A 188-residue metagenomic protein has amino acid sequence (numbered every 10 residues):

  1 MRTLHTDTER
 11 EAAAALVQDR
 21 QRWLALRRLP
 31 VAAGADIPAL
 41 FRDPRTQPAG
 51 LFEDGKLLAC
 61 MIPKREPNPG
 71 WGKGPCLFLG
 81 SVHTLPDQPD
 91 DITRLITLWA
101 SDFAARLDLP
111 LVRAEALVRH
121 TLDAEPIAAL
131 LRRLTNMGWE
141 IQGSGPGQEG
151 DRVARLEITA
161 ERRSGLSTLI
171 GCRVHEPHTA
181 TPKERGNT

Functional and structural regions predicted by a protein language model:
M1-A35, G171-T181, N187-T188: Short amphipathic alpha-helix that is part of the acyltransferase structural core
A25-E53: Active-site rim helix/loop that mediates acceptor-substrate recognition in acyltransferases
G50, K56-P67, F78: Conserved beta-strand in the GNAT
W71-P86, E115-A116: Conserved acetyl-CoA binding element of GNAT-fold acetyltransferases
Q88-R106: Conserved acetyl-CoA-binding loop-helix of GNAT-fold acetyltransferases
A104-A124: Conserved GNAT acetyl-CoA-binding A-motif
V118-P146: Conserved active-site alpha-helix within GNAT-family acetyltransferase domains
Q142-T188: C-terminal "cap" of GNAT-fold acetyltransferases
